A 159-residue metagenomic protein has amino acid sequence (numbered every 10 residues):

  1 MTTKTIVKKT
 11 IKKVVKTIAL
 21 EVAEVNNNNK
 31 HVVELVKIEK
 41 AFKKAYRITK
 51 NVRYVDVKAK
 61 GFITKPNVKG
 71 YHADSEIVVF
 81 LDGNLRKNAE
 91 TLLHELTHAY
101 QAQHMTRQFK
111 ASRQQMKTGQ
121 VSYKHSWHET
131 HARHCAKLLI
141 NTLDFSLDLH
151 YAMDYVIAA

Functional and structural regions predicted by a protein language model:
M1-L20, A159: N-terminal low-structure segments adjacent to metalloprotease catalytic domains across cellular compartments
N28-N51: Zn2+-dependent metallopeptidase catalytic core
V55-A59, A73-V78: Juxtacatalytic substrate-recognition/specificity segment
N67-D74, K87: Short, exposed beta-strand/loop patches in secreted or surface proteins that constitute
E76-L92: Short pre-active-site segment immediately N-terminal to the catalytic Zn-binding motif
N84, S122-H125, H134-A159: Long, well-structured alpha-helical subdomains associated with metal-dependent extracellular/ecto-lumenal hydrolases
R86-E90, A102-H134: Post-HEXXH active-site segment of zinc metalloproteases
L93-T97, Q101: Short active-site segment of divalent metal-dependent hydrolases/proteases that encodes the spacing between
